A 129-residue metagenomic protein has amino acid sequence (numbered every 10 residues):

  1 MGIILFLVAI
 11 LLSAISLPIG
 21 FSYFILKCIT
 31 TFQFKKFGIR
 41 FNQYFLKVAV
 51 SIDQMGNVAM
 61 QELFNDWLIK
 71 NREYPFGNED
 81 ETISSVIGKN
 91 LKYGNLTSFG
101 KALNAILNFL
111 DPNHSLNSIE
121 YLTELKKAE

Functional and structural regions predicted by a protein language model:
I3-Q33, F41-V48, I52-A59, L63: A hydrophobic membrane-anchoring feature enriched in long, contiguous, low-charge segments that mark signal-anchor
L26-R40, N57-N78, P112-S118: Low-complexity, charge- and small-residue-enriched intrinsically disordered regions
K47, V58-D66, I87-T97: Short, Lys/Arg-enriched charge-dense amphipathic segments
R72-E129: Polybasic, proline/glycine-rich intrinsically disordered low-complexity segments
